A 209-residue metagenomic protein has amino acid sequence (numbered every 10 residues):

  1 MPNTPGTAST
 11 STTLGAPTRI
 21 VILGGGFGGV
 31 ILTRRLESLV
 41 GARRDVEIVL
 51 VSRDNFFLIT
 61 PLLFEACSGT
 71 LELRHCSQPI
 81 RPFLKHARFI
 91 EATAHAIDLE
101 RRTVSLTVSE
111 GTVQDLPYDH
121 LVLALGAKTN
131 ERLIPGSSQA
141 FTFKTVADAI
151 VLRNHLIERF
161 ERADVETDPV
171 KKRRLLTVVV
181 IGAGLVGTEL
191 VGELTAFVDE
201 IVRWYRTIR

Functional and structural regions predicted by a protein language model:
P2-A96, V178-V179, L185-R209: Beta1-alpha1 glycine-rich phosphate/pyrophosphate-binding loop at the start of Rossmann-like nucleotide-binding domains
P2-P17, R88-V179, F197, V202: FAD-binding core/adjacent interface of flavoenzyme oxidoreductases
